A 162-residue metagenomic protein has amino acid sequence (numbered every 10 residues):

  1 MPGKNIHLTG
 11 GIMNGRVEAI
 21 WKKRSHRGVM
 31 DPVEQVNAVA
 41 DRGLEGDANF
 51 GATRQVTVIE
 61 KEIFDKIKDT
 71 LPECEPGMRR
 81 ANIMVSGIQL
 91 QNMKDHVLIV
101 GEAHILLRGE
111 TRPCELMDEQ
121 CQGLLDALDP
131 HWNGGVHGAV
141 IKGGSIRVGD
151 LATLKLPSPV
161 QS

Functional and structural regions predicted by a protein language model:
K4-S162: Metal-cofactor-dependent catalytic cores
